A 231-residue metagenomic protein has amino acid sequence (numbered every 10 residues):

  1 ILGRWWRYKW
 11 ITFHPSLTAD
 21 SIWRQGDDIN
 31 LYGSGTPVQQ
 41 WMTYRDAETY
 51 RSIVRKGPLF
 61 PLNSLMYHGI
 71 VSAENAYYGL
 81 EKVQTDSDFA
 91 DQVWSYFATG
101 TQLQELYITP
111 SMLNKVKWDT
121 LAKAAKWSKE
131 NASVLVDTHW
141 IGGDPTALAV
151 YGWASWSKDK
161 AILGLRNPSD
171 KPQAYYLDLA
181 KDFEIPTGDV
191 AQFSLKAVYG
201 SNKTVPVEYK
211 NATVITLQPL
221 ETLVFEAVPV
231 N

Functional and structural regions predicted by a protein language model:
L2-S201, T216-V224: Active-site-proximal substrate-binding groove within the catalytic cores of carbohydrate-active enzymes
T204-N231: C-terminal beta-strand-rich structural cap/linker in extracellular carbohydrate-active enzymes
